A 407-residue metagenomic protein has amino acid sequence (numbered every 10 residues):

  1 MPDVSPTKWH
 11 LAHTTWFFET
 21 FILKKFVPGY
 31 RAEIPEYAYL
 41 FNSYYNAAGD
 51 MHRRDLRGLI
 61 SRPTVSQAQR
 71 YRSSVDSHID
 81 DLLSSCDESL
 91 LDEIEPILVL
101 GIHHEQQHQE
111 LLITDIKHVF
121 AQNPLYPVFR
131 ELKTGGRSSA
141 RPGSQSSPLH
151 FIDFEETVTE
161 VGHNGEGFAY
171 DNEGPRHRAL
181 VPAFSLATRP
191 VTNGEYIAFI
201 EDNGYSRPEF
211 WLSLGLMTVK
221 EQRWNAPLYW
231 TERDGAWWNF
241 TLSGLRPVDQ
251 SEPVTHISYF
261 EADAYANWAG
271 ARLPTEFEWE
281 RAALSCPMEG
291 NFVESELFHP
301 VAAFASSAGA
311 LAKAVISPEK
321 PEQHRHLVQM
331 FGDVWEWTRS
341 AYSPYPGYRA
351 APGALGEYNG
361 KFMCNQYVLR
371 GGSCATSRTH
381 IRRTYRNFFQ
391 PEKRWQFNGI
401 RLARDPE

Functional and structural regions predicted by a protein language model:
M1-H78, L82, E88-E110, T114-F120 (+9 more regions): Disulfide-stabilized, aromatic/cysteine-rich ligand-recognition loop
G101, E105-Q107, L111, D115 (+4 more regions): Functional-site microenvironments in short loops/helix caps that host divalent-cation chemistry
A140-P142, A314: Intrinsically disordered, low-complexity segments enriched in serine/threonine/proline/glycine and often basic
